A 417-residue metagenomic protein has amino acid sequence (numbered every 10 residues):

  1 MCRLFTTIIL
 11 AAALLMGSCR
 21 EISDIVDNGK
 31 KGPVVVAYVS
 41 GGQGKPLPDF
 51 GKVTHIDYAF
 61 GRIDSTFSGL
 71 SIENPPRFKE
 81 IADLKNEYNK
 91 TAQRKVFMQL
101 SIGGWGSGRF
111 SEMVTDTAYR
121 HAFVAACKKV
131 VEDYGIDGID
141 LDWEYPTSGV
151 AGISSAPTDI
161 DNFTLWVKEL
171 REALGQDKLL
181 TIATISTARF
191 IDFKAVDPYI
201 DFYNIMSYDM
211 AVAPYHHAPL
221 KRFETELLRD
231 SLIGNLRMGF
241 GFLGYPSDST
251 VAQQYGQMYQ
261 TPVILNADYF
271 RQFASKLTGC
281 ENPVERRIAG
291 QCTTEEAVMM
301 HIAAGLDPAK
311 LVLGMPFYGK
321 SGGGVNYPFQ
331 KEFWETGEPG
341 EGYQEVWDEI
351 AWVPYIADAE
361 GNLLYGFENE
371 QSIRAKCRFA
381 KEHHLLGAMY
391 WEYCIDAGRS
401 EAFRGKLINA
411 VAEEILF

Functional and structural regions predicted by a protein language model:
C2-I9: Sec-dependent signal peptide recognition, specifically the positively charged N-region followed immediately by
M16-S18: C-terminal motif of bacterial Sec signal peptides marking the signal peptidase cleavage site
I22-V131, P262, G279, P283-E285 (+4 more regions): Glycan-recognition patch characteristic of GH18 chitinases/ENGases and related GlcNAc/peptidoglycan-binding proteins
P33, Q93-M98, G135-D137, Q176-K178 (+3 more regions): Short, well-ordered coil/turn segments that N-cap beta-strands
G41-K45, G61-S65, G104-G108, G138 (+6 more regions): Solvent-exposed loop/turn segments at secondary-structure junctions within structured extracellular/periplasmic domains
I56, L100, L141, Y203 (+3 more regions): Conserved, mostly hydrophobic/aromatic
I102, P214, A218, R222-I288 (+3 more regions): Glycan-binding loop/region signatures in secreted carbohydrate-active enzymes
F110-P198, S207, V212-E224, R399-R404: Active-site cleft segment of glycoside hydrolase catalytic domains centered on the general acid/base Glu
